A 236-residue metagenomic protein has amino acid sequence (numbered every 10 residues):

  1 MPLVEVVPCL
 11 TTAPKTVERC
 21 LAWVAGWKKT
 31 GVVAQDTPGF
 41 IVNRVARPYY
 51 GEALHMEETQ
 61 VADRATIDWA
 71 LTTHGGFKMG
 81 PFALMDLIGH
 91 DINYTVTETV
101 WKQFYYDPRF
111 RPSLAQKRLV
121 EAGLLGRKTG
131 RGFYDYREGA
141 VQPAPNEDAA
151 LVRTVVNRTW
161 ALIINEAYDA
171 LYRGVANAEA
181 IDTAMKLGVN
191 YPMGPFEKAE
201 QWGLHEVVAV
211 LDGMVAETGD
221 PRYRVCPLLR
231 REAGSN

Functional and structural regions predicted by a protein language model:
P2-V6, R44-R47: Short acidic, glycine/serine/threonine-rich loops at helix termini
L3-T16: Conserved phosphate-handling catalytic cores of large alpha/beta enzymes
K15, A25-D36, F40, P48 (+1 more regions): NAD(P)-dependent Rossmann-like dehydrogenase/reductase catalytic/cofactor-binding core
